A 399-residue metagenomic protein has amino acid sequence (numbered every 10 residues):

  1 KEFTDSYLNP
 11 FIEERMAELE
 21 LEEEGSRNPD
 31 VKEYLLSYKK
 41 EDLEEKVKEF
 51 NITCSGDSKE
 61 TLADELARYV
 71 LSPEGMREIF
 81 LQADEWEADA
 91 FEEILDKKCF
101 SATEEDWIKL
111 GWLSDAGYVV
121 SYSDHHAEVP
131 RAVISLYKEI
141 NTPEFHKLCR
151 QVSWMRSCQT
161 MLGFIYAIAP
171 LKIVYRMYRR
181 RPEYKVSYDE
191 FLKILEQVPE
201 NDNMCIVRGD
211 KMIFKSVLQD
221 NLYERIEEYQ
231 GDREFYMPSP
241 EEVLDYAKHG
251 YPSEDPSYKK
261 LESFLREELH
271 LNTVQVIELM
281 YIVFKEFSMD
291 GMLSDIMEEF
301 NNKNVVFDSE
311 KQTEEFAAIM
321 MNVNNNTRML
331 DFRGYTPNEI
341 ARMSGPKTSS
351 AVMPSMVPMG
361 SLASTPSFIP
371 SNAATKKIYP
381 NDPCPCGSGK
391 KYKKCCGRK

Functional and structural regions predicted by a protein language model:
K1-G56, E60-P73, L81-K399: Acidic/negatively charged segments and metal-coordination signatures
E78: Active-site phosphate-binding and catalytic loops of NTP-dependent enzymes
